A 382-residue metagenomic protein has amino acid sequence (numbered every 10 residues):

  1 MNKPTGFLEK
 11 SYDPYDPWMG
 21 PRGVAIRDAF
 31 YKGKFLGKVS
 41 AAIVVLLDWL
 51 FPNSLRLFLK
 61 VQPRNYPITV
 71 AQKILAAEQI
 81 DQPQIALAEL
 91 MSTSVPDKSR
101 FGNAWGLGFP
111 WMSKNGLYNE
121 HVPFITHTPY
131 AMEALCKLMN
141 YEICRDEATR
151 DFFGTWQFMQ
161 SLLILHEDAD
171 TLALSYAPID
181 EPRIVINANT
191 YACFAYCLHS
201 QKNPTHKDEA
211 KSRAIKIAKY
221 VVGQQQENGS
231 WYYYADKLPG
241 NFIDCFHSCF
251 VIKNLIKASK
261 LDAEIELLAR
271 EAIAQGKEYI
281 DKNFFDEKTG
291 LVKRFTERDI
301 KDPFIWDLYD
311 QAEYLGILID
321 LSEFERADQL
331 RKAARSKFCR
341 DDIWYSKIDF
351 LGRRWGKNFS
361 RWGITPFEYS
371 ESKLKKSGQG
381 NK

Functional and structural regions predicted by a protein language model:
M1-K32, L57-I80, P129-M132, C193: Contiguous N-terminal and early-domain "leader" segments and peripheral loops that mark the onset or edge of a domain
M1-T5, E9-Y12, E78-A88, C136-G154 (+4 more regions): Structural helix-adjacent loops and short alpha-helical linkers that scaffold large soluble proteins
D13-Y31, G37-V61, T93-N119, F158-R183 (+3 more regions): Glycine- and aromatic-rich loop/turn segments at beta-sheet edges
R64-Q79, E120-M139, R183-Q201, G240-K260 (+2 more regions): Well-ordered alpha-helical segments within folded domains of soluble proteins
T128, K137, D146-T171: Long, hydrophobic, well-ordered secondary-structure blocks that form the structural core and pocket-lining surfaces
I179-K202, K207-Y232: Loop-centered beta-sheet repeat module
V251, K257, D262-L315: A beta-strand-loop signature enriched in Asp, Gly, Thr, and Trp that corresponds to the sialidase/neuraminidase Asp-box
K332-K382: Short hairpin/turn module used for nucleic-acid contact or packing/dimerization
